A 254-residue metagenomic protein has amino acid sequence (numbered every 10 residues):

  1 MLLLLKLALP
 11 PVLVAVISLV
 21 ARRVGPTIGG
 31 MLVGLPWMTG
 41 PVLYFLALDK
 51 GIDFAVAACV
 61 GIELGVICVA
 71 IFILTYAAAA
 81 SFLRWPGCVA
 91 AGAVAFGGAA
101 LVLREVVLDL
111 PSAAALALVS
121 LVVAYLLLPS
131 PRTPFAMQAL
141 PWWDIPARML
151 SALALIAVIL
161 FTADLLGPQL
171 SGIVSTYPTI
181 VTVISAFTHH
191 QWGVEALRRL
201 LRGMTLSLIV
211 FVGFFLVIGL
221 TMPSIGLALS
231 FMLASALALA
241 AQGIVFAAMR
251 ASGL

Functional and structural regions predicted by a protein language model:
M1-P10, L32-P36, G51-C68, L110-S120 (+2 more regions): Structural signature of hydrophobic alpha-helical transmembrane segments
V14-P26, A70-R84, L126-M137, S185-A196 (+1 more regions): C-terminal ends of transmembrane helices
I28-P36, L83-V94, P111-L118, M137-S151 (+1 more regions): Cytoplasmic-side transmembrane-helix entry/capping segments in multi-pass membrane proteins
K50-L64, A70-A115: Membrane-interface helix-loop-helix junctions at boundaries between adjacent transmembrane segments
F96-G98, A115-L127, L239-I244: Hydrophobic core of alpha-helical transmembrane segments in multi-pass integral membrane proteins
L101-P111, A154-L165, F211-L227: Hydrophobic alpha-helical transmembrane segments in multi-pass integral membrane proteins
S130-L170: Selected transmembrane alpha-helices and immediately adjacent juxtamembrane segments of polytopic inner-membrane
A154-V194, R198-R199: Transmembrane helical segments that form the transport core of multi-pass membrane transport proteins
